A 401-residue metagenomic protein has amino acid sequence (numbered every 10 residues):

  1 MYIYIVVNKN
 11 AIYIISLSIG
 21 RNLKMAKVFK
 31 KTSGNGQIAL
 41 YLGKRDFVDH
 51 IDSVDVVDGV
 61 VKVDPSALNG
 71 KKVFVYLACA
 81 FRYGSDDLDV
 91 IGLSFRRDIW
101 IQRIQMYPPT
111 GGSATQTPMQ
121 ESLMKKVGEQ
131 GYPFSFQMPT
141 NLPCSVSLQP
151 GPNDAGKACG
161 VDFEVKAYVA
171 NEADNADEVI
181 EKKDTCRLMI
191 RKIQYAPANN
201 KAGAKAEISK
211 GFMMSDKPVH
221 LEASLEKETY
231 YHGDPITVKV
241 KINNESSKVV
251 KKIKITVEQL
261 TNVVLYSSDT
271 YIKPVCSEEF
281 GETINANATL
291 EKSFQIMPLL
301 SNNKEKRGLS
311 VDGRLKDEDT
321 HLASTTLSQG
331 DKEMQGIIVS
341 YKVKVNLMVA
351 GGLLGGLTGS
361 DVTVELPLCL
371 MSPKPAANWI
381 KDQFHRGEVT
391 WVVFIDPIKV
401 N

Functional and structural regions predicted by a protein language model:
M1-I5, K9: Intrinsically disordered, low-complexity terminal segments enriched in Ser/Thr
K9-N10, G59: Intrinsic-disorder/low-complexity loop/linker signature
I12-I14: Compositionally biased, low-complexity segments
L17-N401: C-terminal beta-sandwich interaction modules and adjacent acidic, Ser/Thr/Pro/Gly-rich low-complexity tails used
